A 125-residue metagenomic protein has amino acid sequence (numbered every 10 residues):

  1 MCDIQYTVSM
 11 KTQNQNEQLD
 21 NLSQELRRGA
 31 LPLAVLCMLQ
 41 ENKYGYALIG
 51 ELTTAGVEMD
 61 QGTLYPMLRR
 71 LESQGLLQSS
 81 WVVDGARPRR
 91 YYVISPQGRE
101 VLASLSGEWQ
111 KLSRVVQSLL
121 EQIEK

Functional and structural regions predicted by a protein language model:
M1-N21: Short, intrinsically disordered or compositionally biased N-terminal tails of bacterial proteins
D3, A103-K125: Amphipathic alpha-helical dimerization/coiled-coil segments that flank or bridge DNA-binding/regulatory modules
D20-Q24, S79-W81: Short beta-strand/turn micro-motifs at beta-sheet edges
L22-Y65: N-terminal helix-turn-helix DNA-binding core of bacterial DNA-binding proteins
G50, P96, K111-R114: Generic recognition of well-ordered alpha-helical segments within structured catalytic/regulatory domains
R70: Alpha-helical DNA-recognition elements
Q74-R87, V93: Beta-hairpin "wing" of winged helix-turn-helix
P88-S106: Basic, amphipathic "hinge/linker" alpha-helix immediately C-terminal to the N-terminal HTH DNA-binding motif
